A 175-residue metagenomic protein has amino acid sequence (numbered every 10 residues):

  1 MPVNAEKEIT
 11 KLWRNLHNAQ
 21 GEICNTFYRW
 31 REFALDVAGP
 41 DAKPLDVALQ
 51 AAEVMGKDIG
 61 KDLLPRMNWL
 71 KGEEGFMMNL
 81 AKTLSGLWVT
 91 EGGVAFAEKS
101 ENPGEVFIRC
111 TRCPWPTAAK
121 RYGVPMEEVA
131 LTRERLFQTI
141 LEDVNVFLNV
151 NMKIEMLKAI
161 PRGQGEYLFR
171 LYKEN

Functional and structural regions predicted by a protein language model:
M1-F107, R112-L136, F147-E166, K173-N175: N-terminal accessory segment detector
Q138-D143: A short, contiguous, amphipathic alpha-helix enriched in charged residues
